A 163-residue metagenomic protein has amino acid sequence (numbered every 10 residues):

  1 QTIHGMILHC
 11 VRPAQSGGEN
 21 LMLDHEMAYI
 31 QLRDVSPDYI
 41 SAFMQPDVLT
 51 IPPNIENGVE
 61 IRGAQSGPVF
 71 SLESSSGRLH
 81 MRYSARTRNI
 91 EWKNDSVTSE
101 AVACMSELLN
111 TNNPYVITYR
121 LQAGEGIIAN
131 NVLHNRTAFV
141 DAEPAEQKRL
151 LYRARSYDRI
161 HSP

Functional and structural regions predicted by a protein language model:
Q1-Q122, G126-I127, V132-P163: Active-site environment of non-heme Fe oxygenases that use a 2-His-1-carboxylate facial triad
